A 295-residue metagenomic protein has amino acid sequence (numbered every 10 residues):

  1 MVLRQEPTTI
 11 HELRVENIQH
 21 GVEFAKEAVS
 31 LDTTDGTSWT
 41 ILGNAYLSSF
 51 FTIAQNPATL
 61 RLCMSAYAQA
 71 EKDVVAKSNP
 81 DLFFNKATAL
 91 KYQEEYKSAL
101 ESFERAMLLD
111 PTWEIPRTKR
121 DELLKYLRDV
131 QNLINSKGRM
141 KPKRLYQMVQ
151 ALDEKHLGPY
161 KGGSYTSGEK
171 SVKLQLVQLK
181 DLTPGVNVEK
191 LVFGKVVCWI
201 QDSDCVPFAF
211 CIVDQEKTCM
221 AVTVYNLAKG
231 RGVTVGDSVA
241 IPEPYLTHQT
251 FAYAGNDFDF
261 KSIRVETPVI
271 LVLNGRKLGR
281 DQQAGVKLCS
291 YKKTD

Functional and structural regions predicted by a protein language model:
L3-L13, S48-P57, E94, E114 (+2 more regions): Short coil/turn linking the two alpha-helices of tandem helical-hairpin repeats
T33, V75-K77, P111: Short coil turns that delineate tetratricopeptide repeat
N187, K195-N226: OB-fold (S1/OB) nucleic-acid-binding surfaces
N226-P242: Short nucleic-acid-contacting surface segments enriched for D/E, G, S/T with interspersed K/R
P242-T294: OB-fold/S1-family single-stranded nucleic acid-binding modules
